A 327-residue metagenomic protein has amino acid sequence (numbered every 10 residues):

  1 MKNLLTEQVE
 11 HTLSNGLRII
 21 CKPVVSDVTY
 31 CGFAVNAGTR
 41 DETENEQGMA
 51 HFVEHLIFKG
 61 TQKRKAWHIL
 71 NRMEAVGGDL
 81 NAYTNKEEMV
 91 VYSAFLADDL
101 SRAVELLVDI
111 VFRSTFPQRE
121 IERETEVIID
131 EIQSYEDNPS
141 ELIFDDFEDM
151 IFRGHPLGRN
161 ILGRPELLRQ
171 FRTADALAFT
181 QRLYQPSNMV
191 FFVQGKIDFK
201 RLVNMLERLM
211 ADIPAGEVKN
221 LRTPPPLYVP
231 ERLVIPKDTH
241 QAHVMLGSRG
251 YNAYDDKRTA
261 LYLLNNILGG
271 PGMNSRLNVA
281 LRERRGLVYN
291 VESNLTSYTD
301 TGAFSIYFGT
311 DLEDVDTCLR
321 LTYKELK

Functional and structural regions predicted by a protein language model:
M1-T29: N- or domain-start disorder-to-order transition segments that initiate the globular core
K2-L5, V218, P226-Y228, N274: Short solvent-exposed loop/turn micro-motifs enriched in small/polar/acidic residues
T12, H68-P225, V234, T239 (+4 more regions): Charge-rich, well-structured scaffold segments of protease-associated domains
G16, P23-M73, Y184, D256-G269 (+1 more regions): Active/ligand-binding-proximal structured segments within catalytic/core domains that scaffold catalytic residues
R18, G38, G78, Y251-N252: Short beta-turn/strand-loop junction motif enriched in small, turn-promoting residues
E231: Flexible, small-/acidic-enriched active-site or ligand-binding loops
L246: A domain-level signal for the structural core that forms small-molecule/cofactor-binding pockets and catalytic centers
